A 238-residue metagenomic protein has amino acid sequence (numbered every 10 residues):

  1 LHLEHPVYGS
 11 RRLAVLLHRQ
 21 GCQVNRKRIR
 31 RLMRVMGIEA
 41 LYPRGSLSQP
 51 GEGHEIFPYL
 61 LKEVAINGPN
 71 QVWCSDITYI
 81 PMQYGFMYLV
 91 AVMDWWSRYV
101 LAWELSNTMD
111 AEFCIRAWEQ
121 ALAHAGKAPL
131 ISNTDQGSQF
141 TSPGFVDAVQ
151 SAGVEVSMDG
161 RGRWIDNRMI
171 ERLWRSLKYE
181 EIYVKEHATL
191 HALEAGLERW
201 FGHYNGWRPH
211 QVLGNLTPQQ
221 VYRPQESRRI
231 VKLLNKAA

Functional and structural regions predicted by a protein language model:
L1-P69, R163, Q219-V231: Basic, flexible linker segments flanking DNA-binding modules in nucleic acid-interacting mobile-element proteins
L13, I29, L61, D76 (+11 more regions): Mobile genetic element proteins and their domesticated derivatives, centered on retroelements and DNA transposons
M33-M36, M109, M158, M169: Methionine-biased hydrophobic packing positions in alpha-helices, especially within tandem helical repeat solenoids
P50-E52, T134-Q136, F140-V146, M158-K178 (+2 more regions): RNase H-like two-metal-ion nuclease catalytic core shared by retroviral integrases and related mobile-element nucleases
I66-L101, N107-M109: An active-site-proximal beta-strand-loop segment
G85, W103-A125, S138-T141: Active-site beta-loop-alpha junctions of metal-dependent nucleic acid enzymes, especially the RNase H-like/DDE
S97-W103, V156-D159, Y183-V184: Short small-residue beta-strand/loop micro-motif enriched in glycine and branched aliphatics
Q150-A152, K178-A238: C-terminal domain-tail junction helix/linker
